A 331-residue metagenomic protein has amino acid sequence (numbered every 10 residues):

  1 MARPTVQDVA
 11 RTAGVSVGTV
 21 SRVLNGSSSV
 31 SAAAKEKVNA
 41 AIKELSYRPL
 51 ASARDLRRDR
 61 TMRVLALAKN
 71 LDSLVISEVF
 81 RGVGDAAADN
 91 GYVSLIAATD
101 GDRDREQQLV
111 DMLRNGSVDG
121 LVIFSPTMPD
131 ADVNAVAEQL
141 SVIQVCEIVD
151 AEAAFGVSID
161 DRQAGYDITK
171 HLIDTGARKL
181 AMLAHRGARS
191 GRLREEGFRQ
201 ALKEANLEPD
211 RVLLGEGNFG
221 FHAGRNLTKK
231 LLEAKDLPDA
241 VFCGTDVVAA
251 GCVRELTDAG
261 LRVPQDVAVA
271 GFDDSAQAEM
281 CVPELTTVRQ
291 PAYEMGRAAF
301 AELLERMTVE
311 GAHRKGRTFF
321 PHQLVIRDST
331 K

Functional and structural regions predicted by a protein language model:
M1-T5, I42-R81, D89-Y92, M112-N115: N-terminal helix-turn-helix/winged-helix DNA-binding helices and compositionally similar short basic alpha-helical
M1-T61, K331: N-terminal helix-turn-helix DNA-binding module of bacterial transcription factors
K37, L74-D89, A164-I168, R189-E208 (+5 more regions): Short, solvent-exposed amphipathic alpha-helices that sit in or adjacent to ligand/effector-binding or catalytic
G101, I123-D167, V247, D273-L285: Flexible loop/hinge segments that line or gate small-molecule binding clefts
S117-S125, A181-A184, L214, K235-T245 (+1 more regions): Periplasmic-binding protein-like
F155-M182, R192, F221-K229, A249 (+1 more regions): Hydrophobic alpha-helical segments within soluble ligand-binding/sensing domains
Y166-L207, A312-S329: An alpha-beta-alpha
K229, A234-K331: Flexible loop/turn connectors
